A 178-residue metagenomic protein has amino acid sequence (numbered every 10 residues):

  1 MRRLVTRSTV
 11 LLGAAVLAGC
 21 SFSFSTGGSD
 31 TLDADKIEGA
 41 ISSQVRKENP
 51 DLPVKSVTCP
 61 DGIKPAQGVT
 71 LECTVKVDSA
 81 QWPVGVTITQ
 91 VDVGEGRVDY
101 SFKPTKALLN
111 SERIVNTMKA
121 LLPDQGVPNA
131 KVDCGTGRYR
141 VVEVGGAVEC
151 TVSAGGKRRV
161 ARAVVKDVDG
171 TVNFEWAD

Functional and structural regions predicted by a protein language model:
M1-V10: Bacterial N-terminal signal peptides that target proteins for export
V16-G19: C-terminal motif of bacterial Sec signal peptides marking the signal peptidase cleavage site
S21-F24: Bacterial signal peptide processing site
D30-P53, L109-D133: Short, non-transmembrane alpha-helical segments in secretory-pathway proteins
P53-T70, K131-E149: Serine/threonine-rich, repeat-prone extracellular segments and beta-strand-based repeat modules of secreted/surface
V57-C59, V75, V86-I88, V132-C134 (+3 more regions): Fold-core signature of tandem repeat domains
T58-T105: Acidic (E/D-rich), amphipathic helical modules within compact regulatory domains
V142-D178: Extracellularly exposed regions in secreted/surface proteins, prominently low-complexity, repeat-rich
